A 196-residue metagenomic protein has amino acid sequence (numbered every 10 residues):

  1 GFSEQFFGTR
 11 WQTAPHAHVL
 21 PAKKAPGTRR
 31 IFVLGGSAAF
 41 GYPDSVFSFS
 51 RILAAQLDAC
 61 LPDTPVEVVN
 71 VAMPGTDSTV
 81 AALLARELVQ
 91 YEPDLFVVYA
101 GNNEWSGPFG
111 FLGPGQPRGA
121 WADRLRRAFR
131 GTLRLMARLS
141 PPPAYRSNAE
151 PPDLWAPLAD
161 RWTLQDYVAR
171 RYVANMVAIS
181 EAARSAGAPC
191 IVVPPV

Functional and structural regions predicted by a protein language model:
G1-Q56, C60-L61: Membrane/wall-proximal cationic-aromatic binding patches
T28-R30, T64-V66, Y91-F96, R184-I191: Loop/turn elements at helix/coil->beta-strand transitions in domains of secreted/extracellular proteins
S37-D44, N70-V71, W162-A169: Second-shell loop/turn segments in exported
Y42-P43, T79, G107: Short N-terminal helix/helix-N-cap motif within the alpha/beta-hydrolase-1
V68, P74-A85: Structural motif
N70-A72, P194-P195: Residue-level recognition of beta-strand->loop/alpha-helix junctions
A81-L95: Short, well-structured alpha-helical segments in soluble
G101-V196: Serine-dependent acyl-ester chemistry module
